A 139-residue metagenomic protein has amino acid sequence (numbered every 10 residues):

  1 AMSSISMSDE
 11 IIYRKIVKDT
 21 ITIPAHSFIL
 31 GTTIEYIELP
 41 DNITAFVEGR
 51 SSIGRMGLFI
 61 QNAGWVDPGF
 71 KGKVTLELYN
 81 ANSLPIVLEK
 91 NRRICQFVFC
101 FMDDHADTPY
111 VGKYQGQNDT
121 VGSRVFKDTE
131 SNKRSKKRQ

Functional and structural regions predicted by a protein language model:
A1-Q139: DUTPase catalytic domain/fold
